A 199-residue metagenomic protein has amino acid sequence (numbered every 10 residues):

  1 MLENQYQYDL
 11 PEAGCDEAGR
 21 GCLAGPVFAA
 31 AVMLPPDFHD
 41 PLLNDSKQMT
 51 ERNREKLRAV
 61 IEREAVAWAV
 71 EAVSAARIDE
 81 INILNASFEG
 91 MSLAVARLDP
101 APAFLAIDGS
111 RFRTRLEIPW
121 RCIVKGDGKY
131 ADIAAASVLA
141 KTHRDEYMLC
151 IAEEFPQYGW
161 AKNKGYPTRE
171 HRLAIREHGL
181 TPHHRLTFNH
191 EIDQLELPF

Functional and structural regions predicted by a protein language model:
M1-F199: RNase H-like, Mg2+-dependent phosphodiesterase core, and more generally RNA phosphate-backbone-engaging helix-loop
